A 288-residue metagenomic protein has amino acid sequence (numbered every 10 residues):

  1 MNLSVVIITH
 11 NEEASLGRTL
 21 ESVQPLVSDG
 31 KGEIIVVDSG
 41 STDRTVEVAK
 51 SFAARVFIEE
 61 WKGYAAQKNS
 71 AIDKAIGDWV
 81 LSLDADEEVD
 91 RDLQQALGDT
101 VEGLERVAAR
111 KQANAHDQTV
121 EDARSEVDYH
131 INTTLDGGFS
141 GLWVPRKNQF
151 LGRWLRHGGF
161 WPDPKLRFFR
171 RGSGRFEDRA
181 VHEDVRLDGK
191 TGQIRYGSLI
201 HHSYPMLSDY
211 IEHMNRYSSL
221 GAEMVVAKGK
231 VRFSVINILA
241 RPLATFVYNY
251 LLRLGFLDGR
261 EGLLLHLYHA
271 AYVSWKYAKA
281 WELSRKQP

Functional and structural regions predicted by a protein language model:
N2-S4, E33: Cell-envelope/extracellular polymer assembly enzymes that use nucleotide-activated donors
I7, E12-L26: Short, well-formed alpha-helical segments that are part of the catalytic scaffolds of diverse glycosyltransferases
G17-R18, D43-F52, D92: Acidic helix N-cap motif at the loop->helix transition within catalytic regions of sugar-transfer enzymes
S22, I34, D38-E47, D84: A conserved acidic beta->alpha catalytic loop
R44, A65, L83-T100: Acidic donor-binding/catalytic loop of UDP-sugar-dependent glycosyltransferases, especially processive GT2
V46-K74, E88, V107-A113: Conserved donor nucleotide-binding strand/loop of the catalytic core
V80: Short aromatic/hydrophobic "clamp" motif used to bind/position activated sugar donors
R91-Q287: Catalytic-site signature of metal-activated, phosphate-bearing donor transferases, centered on the GT-A/GT-A-like
